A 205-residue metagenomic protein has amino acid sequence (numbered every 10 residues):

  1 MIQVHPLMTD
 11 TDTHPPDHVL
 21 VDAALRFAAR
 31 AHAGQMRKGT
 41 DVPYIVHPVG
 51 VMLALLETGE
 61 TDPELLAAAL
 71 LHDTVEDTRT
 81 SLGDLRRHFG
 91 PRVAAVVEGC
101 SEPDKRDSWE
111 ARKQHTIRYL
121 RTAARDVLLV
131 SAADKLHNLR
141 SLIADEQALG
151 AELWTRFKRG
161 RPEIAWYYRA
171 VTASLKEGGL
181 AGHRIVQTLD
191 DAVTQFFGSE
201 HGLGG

Functional and structural regions predicted by a protein language model:
I2-G205: Active-site helical microenvironments for divalent-metal-assisted chemistry
